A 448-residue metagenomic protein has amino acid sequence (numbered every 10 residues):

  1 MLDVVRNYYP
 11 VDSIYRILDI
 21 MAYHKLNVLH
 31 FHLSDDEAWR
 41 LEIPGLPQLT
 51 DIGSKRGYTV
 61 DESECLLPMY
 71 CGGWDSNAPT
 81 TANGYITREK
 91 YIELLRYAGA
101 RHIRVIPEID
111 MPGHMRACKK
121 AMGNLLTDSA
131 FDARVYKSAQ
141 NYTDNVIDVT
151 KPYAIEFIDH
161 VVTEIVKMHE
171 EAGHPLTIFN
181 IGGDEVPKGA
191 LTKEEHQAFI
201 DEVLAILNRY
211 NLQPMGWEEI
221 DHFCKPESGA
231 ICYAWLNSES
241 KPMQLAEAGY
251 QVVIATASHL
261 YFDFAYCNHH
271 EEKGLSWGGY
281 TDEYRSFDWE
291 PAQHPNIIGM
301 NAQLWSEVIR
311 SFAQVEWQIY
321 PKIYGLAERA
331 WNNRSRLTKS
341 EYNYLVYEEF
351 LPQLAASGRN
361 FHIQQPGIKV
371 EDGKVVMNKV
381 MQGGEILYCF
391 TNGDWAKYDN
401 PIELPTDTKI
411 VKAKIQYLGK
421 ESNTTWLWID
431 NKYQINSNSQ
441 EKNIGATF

Functional and structural regions predicted by a protein language model:
M1, V28-H30, H102-I106, L176-N180 (+4 more regions): Structural preference for beta-strand elements that scaffold enzyme active sites
D3-D36: A conserved hydrophobic secondary-structure block that centers on an alpha-helix together with its immediately flanking
M21, V105, I181, L207 (+2 more regions): Conserved, mostly hydrophobic/aromatic
L33-E37, G45, I109-M115, Y153 (+5 more regions): Active-site-proximal loop/turn and secondary-structure-junction residues that shape catalytic pockets, frequently
E37-A100, A117-P152: Aromatic- and acidic-residue-enriched carbohydrate-binding clefts of CAZyme catalytic domains
C118, G123, Y136-G229, W235-S238 (+1 more regions): Active-site neighborhood of glycoside hydrolase catalytic domains
P214, E219, C224-A230, L236-V376: Flexible, acidic glycine-rich loops studded with aromatic residues
N333, K339-F448: Short, compositionally stereotyped local motifs that mark structural "simplifiers"
